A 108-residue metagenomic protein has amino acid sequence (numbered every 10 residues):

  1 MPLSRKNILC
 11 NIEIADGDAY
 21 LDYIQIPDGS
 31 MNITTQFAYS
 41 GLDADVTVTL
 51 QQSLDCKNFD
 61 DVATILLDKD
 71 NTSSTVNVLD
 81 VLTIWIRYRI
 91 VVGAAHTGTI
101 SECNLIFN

Functional and structural regions predicted by a protein language model:
M1-S30: Transition segment at domain starts
I8-I12, D61-D70: Solvent-exposed serine/threonine-rich low-complexity stretches and specific carbohydrate-binding patches
Y20-Y23, C56-T64: Tryptophan-centered short beta-strand motifs
L21-Q25, S73-D80: Exposed aromatic-hydrophobic patches
S30-F37, D80-G98: Noncatalytic modules at the cell exterior or secretory-pathway interfaces, chiefly beta-strand-rich lectin/adhesion
L42-A44: Short glycine/proline-centered coil/turn motifs in the loop regions of extracellular beta-sandwich domains
Q51-S53: Conserved Ser/Thr-centered positions that define the repeating blades of beta-propeller domains
A95-N108: Edge beta-strands of jelly-roll/beta-sandwich modules across compartments, strongly enriched in secreted/luminal
